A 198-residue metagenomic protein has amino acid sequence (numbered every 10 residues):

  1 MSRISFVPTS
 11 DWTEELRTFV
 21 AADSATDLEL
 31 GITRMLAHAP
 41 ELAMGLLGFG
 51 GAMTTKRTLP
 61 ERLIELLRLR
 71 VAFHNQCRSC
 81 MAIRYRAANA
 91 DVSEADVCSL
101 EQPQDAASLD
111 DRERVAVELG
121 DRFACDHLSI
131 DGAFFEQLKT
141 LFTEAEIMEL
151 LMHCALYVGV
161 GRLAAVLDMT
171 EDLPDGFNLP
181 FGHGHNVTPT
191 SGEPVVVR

Functional and structural regions predicted by a protein language model:
M1-R198: Hydrophobic alpha-helical segments
